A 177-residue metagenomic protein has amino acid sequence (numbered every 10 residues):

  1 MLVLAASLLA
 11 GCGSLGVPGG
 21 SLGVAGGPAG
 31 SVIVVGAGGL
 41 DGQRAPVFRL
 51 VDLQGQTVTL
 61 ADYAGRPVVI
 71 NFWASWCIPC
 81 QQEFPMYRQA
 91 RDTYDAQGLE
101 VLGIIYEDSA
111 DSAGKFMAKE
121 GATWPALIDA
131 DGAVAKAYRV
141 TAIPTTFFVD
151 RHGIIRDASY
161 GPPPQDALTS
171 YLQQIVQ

Functional and structural regions predicted by a protein language model:
M1-V47, T169, Q177: N-terminal targeting signals for export/organelle localization
A37-G42, V47-V68: A short beta-strand-turn-helix
F48, V58, Y63, F72-W73 (+3 more regions): Conserved hydrophobic/aromatic "anchor" residues that stabilize well-ordered secondary structure elements
A64, F72-Q89: Conserved redox-active cysteine motifs that mediate thiol-disulfide chemistry, especially di-cysteine Cys-X(1-2)-Cys
A64-R66, A96, V140: Active-site acidic short loop of glycosyltransferases
V69-I70, V101: Hydrophobic beta-strand anchors of alpha/beta hydrolase catalytic cores
Q81-E120, A130-A137: Structural microenvironment flanking redox-active thiols in thiol-disulfide oxidoreductases
K115-T123, I128-Q177: Thiol/disulfide oxidoreductase modules built on the thioredoxin-like
